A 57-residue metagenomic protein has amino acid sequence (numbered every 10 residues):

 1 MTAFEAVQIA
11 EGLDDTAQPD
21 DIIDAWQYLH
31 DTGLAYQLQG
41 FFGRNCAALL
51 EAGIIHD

Functional and structural regions predicted by a protein language model:
M1-D57: Catalytic phosphate/metal-binding cores of nucleic-acid and nucleotide-processing enzymes, i.e., regions that mediate
